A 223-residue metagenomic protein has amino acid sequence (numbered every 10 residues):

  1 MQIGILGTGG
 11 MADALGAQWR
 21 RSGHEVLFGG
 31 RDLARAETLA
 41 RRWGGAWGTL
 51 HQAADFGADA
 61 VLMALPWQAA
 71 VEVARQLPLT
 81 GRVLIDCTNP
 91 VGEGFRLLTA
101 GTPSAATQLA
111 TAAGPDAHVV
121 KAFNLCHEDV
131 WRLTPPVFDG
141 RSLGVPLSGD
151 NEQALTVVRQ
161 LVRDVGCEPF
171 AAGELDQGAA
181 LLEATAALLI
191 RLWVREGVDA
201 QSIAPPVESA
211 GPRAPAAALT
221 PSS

Functional and structural regions predicted by a protein language model:
M1-R42: NAD(P)+-binding Rossmann beta1-loop-alpha1 motif at the extreme N-terminus of oxidoreductases
L6, G140-S223: Active-site-lining helix/loop region of Rossmann-like oxidoreductase modules
A14, Q18, A112, L161: Rossmann-fold NAD(P)-dependent oxidoreductase module
L33-T38, G94, Q153-A154: Short, charged/polar "capping" segments at the starts of alpha-helices and the immediately preceding loops
G44-G94: Rossmann-like NAD(P)-binding element
Q76-G81, A112-G114, F138-D139: Short, conserved loop/helix-junction motifs that constitute active-site signature segments in enzyme catalytic cores
T88-P136: Rossmann-fold NAD(P)-binding glycine/threonine-rich loop
